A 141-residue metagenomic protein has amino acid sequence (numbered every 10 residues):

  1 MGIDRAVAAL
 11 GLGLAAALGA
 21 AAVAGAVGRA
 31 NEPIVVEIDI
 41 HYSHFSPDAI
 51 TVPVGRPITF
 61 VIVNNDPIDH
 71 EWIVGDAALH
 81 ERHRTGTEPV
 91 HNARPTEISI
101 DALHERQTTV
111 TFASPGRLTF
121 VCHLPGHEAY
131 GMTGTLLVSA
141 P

Functional and structural regions predicted by a protein language model:
M1-G11: Bacterial N-terminal signal peptides that target proteins for export
A9-A21: Bacterial N-terminal signal peptides
L18-P33: Bacterial Sec-dependent signal peptides at the C-terminal "C-region" and cleavage site
R29-P57: N-terminal edge beta-strand
H44, T96-P141: Extracellular/periplasmic metallocenter environments
A49-I73, E105-S114, L118, V138-A140: Beta-strand cores of secreted/periplasmic/IMS beta-sandwich domains, seen most often in copper-related folds
V74-H80, L124: Short, compositionally biased
A78-E88: Short aromatic-acidic-glycine turn motif
